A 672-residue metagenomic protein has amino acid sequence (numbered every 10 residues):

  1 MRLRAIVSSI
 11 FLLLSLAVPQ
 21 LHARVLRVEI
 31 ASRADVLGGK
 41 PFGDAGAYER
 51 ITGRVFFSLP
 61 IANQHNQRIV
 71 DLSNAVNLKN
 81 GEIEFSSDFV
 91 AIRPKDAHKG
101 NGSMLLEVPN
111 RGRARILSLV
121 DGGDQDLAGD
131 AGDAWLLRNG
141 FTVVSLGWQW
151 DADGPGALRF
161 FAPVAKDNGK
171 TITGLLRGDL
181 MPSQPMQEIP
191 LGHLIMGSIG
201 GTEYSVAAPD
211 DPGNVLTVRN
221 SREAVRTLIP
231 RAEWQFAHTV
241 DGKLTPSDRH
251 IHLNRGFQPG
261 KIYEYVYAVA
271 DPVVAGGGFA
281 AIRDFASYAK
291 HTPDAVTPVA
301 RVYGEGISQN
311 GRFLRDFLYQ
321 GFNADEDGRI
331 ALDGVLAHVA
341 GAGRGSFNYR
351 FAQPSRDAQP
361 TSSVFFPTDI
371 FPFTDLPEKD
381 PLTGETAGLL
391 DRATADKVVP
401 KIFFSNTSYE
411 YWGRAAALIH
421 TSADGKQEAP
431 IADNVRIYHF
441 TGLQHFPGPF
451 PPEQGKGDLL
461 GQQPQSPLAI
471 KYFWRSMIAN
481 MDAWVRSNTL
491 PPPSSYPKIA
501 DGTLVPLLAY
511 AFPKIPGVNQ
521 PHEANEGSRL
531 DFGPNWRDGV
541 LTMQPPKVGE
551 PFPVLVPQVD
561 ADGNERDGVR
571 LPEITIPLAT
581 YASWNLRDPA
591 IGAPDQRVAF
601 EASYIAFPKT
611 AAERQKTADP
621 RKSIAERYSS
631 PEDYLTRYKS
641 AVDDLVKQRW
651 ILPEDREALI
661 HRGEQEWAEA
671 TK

Functional and structural regions predicted by a protein language model:
M1-A5: Positively charged n-region of N-terminal signal peptides that target proteins for export
I6-S8, I660: General helical structural elements
S8-A17: Bacterial N-terminal signal peptides
V18-A23: Sec/Tat signal peptide C-region and signal peptidase I cleavage site
R24-K672: C-terminal His-loop and adjacent cap/lid subdomain of alpha/beta-hydrolase
